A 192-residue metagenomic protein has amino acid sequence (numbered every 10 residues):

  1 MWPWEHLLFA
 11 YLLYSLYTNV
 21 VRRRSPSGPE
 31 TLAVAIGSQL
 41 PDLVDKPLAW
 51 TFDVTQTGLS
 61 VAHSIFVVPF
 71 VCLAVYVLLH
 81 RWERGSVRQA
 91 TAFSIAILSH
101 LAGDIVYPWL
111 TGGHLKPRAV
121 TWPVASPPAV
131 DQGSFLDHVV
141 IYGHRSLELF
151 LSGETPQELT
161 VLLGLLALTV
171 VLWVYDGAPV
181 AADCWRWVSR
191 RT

Functional and structural regions predicted by a protein language model:
M1-T192: N-terminal membrane-targeting hydrophobic helices
